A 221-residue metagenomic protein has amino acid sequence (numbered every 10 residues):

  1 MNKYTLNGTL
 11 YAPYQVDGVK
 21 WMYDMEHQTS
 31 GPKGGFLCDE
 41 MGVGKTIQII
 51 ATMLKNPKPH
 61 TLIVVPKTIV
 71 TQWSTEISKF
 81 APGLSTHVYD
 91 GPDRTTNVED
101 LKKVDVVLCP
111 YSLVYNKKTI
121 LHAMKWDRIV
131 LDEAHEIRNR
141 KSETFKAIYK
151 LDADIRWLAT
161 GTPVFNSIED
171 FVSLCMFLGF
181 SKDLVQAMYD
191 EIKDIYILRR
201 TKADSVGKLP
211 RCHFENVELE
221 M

Functional and structural regions predicted by a protein language model:
M1-C38: Conserved pre-motif I regulatory segment
S30-G35, K58-P59, D105: Pre-Walker A (Motif I) flank of P-loop NTPase domains
G31-T52: Walker A/P-loop
K58-K79, I168-D170: Conserved Walker A/P-loop ATP-binding site and its immediately adjacent core in helicase/helicase-like ATPase domains
I69-P92, S181: Conserved helix-turn-beta segment of the N-terminal RecA-like "Helicase ATP-binding" lobe in SF1/SF2 helicases
D93-R128, S142, K146: Conserved helix/coil segment N-terminal to the catalytic DExD/H
L108-C109, L113, H122, K146-Y149 (+2 more regions): Inter-lobe coupling linker of SF2 helicases/translocases
H122-L158: SF2 helicase catalytic motif II
